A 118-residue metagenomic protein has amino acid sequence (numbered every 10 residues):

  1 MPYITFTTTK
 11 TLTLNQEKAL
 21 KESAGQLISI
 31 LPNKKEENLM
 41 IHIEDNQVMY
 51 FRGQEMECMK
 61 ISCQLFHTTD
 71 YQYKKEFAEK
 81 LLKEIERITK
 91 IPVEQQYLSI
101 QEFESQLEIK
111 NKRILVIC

Functional and structural regions predicted by a protein language model:
M1-C118: Interaction-mediating elements
